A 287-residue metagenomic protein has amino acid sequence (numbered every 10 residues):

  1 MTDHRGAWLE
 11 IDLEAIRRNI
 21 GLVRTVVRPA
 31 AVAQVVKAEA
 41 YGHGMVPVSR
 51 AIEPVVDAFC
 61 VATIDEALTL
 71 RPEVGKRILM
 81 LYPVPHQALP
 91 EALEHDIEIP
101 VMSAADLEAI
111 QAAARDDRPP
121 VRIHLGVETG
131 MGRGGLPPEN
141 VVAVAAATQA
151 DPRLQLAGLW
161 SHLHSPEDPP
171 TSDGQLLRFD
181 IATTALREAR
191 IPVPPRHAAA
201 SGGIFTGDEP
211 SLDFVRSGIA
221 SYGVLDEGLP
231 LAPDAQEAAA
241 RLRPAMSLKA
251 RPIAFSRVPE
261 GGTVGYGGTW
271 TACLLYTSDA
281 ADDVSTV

Functional and structural regions predicted by a protein language model:
D3, A7-E10, A15-R18, A30-H197 (+1 more regions): Active-site-proximal beta-alpha core segment in soluble small-molecule metabolic enzymes
V23-R28: Glycine-rich phosphate/diphosphate-binding loops that line cofactor/substrate pockets in enzymes
G42-G44, G261, A281: Glycine-centered small-residue hotspots that permit tight backbone geometry or close packing
K76, H95, M246-R251, L275: A generic structural signal for short beta-strands and their flanking turns/coil linkers
S172, L176-A272: Anionic-ligand-binding alpha/beta catalytic cores of soluble enzymes and soluble regulatory domains that recognize
Y276-D283: Conserved small/polar residues in nucleotide/adenosyl-binding loops
